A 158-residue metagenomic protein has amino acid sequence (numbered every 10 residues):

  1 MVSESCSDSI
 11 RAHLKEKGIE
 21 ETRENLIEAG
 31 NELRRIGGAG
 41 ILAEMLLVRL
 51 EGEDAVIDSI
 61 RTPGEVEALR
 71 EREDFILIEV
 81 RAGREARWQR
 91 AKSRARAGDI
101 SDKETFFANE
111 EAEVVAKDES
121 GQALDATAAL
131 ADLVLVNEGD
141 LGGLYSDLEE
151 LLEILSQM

Functional and structural regions predicted by a protein language model:
M1-S3, L77, D132-V134: Conserved beta-strand scaffold positions in the cores of enzyme catalytic domains, especially in NTP/NDP-utilizing
V2-V56, I60-E67, E104-F107: ATP-dependent small-molecule kinase phosphotransfer cores that center on conserved nucleotide phosphate-binding segments
S9, A82-R87, D140-L141: Conserved nucleotide-binding/hydrolysis micro-motifs of P-loop NTPases
L14, R70, A91, E110 (+1 more regions): Short, flexible helix/strand-to-coil boundary loops that buttress conserved ligand/catalytic motifs in alpha/beta
G40, R94-D147, I154: Small-molecule kinase domains that catalyze NTP-dependent phosphoryl transfer to phosphate-bearing small molecules
L47-E51, A55-R96: ATP-dependent NMP and nucleoside kinases share a basic, alpha-helical "lid"
L50, L152-M158: Short, hydrophobic alpha-helical segments
